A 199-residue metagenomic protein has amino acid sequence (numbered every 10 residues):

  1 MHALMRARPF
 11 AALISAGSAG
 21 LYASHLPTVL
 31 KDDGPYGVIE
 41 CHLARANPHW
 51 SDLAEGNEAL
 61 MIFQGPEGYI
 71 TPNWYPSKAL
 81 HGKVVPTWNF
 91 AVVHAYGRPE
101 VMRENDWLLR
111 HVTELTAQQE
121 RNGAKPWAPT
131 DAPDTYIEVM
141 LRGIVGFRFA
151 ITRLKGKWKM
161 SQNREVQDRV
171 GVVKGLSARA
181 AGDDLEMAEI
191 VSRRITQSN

Functional and structural regions predicted by a protein language model:
M1-N199: Binding-site signature for planar aromatic cofactors or substrates
